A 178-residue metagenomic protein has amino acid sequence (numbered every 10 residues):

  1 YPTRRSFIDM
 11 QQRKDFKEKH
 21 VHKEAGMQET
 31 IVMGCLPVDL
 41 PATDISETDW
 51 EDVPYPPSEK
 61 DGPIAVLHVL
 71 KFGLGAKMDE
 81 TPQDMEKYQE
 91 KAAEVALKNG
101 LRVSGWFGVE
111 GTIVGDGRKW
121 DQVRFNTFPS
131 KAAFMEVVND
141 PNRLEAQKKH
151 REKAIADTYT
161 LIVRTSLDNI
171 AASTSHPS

Functional and structural regions predicted by a protein language model:
R4-D9, Q28-E145, L161-S178: Short S/T/G/P-rich N-terminal loop/turn motif that feeds into the first structured element of a domain
D15-K19, M27-Q28, R143-K148: A common structural junction motif
D157-T158: A cross-kingdom marker for long, charged
